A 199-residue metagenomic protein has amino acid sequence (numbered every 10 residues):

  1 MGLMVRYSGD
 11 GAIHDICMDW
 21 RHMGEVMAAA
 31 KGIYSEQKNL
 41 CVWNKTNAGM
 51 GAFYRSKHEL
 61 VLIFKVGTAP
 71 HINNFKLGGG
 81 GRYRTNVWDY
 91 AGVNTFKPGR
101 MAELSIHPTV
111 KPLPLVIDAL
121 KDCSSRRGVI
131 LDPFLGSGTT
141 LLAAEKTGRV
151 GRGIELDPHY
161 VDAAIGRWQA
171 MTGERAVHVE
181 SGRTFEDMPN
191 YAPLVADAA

Functional and structural regions predicted by a protein language model:
M1-V161, A199: Core catalytic lobe of class I
I165-A199: S-adenosyl-L-methionine
